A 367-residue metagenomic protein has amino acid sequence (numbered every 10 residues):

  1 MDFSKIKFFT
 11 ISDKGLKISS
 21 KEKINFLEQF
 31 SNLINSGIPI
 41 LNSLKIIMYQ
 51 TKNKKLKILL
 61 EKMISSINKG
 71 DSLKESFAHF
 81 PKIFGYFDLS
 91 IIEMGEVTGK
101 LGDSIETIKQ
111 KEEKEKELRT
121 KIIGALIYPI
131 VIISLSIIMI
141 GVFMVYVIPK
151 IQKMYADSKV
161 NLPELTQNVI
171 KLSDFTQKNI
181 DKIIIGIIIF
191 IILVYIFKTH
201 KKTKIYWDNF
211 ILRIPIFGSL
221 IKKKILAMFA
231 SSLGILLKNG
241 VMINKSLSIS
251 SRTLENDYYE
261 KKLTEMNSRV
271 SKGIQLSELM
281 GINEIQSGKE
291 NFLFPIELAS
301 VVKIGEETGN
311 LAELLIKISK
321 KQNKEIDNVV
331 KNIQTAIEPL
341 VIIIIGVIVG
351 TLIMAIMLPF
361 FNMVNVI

Functional and structural regions predicted by a protein language model:
M1-V131, I216-P339: Catalytic metal-binding core of the metallo-beta-lactamase
G15, V160-I170, D208-I225: Membrane-cytosol interface motif
E117-N168, L172-S173, K178-K198, L314-K317 (+1 more regions): Bilayer-spanning, highly hydrophobic alpha-helical transmembrane segments
K182-K202, K238-T253: Alpha-helical membrane-embedding segments and immediately adjacent membrane-interface amphipathic helices
K201-N209: Juxtamembrane/interfacial segments flanking transmembrane helices
